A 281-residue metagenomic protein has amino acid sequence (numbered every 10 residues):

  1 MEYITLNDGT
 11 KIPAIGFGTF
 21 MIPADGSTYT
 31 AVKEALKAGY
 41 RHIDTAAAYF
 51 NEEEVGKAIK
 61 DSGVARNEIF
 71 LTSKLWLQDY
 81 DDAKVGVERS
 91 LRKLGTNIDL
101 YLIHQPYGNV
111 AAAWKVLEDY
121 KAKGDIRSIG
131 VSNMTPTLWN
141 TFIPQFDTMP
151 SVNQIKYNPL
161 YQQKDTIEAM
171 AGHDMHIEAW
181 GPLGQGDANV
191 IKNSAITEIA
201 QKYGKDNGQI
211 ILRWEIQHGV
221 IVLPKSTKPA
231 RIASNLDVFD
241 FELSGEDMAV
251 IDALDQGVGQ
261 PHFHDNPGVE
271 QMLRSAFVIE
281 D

Functional and structural regions predicted by a protein language model:
M1-I4, E53, I59-K60, G86-R89 (+2 more regions): Alpha-helical scaffolding within the catalytic cores of extracellular/periplasmic polymer-degrading hydrolases
M1-I69, K84, T96, L183 (+1 more regions): N-terminal binding-site loop/beta-alpha segment at the start of enzyme catalytic domains that lines or forms
N7, G56-E68, E88-T96, D119-K121 (+2 more regions): Acidic (Asp/Glu)-rich catalytic clusters
I22-G26, D44-E54, W76-D82, P106-A111 (+2 more regions): Acidic-and-aromatic substrate-binding clefts and catalytic sites of carbohydrate-active enzymes
P23-L36, D79-G95, A112, T137-W139 (+1 more regions): Short, acidic/polar
Y40, G95-I98, I126, P150: A structural motif
R66-D79, D99-P106, N133: A short, structured active-site edge motif that brings together acidic residues
Q105-D281: Beta/alpha (TIM)-barrel catalytic core signal, keyed to glycine-rich beta->alpha loops juxtaposed to Asp/Glu that bind
